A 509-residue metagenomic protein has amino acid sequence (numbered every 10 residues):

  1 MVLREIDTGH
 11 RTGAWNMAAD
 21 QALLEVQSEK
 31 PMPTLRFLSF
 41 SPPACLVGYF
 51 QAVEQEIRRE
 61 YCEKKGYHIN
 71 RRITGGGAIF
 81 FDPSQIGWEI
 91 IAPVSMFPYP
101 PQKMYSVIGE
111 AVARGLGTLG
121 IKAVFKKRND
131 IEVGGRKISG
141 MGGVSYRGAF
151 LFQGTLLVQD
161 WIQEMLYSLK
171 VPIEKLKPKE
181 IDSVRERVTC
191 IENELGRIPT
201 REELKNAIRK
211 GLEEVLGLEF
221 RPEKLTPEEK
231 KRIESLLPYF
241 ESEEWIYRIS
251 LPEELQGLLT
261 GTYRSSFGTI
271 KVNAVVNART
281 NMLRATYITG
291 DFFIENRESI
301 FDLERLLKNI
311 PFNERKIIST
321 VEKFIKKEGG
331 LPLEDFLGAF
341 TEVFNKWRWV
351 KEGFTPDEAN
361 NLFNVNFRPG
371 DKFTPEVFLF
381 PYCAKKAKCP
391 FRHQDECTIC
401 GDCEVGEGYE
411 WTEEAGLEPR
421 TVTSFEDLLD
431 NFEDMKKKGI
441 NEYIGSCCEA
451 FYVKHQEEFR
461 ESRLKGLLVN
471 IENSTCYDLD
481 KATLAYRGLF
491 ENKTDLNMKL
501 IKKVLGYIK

Functional and structural regions predicted by a protein language model:
M1-K103: N-terminal lobe of the biotin/lipoate ligase/transferase fold
A22, E110-K122, S139-I249, K308 (+2 more regions): Long, positively charged amphipathic alpha-helical accessory segments at protein N-termini or as interdomain linkers
P83-N129: Contiguous, small/hydrophobic- and glycine-enriched helical/loop subdomains that border and often "cap" functional
V188-E192, I198, T269-E352: Active-site- and interface-proximal helix/loop "cap" or "latch" segments in soluble metabolic and energy-transducing
K231-T280: Structured beta-strand/loop patches that form or line metal/cofactor-binding pockets in enzymes
L333, L337-E410, K509: N-terminal, charge-rich interaction modules
V365-F367, D402-E442, S446, E458-T475: Metallocofactor- and cofactor-centric catalytic cores in central/energy metabolism, strongly enriched
G466-K509: Peripheral docking tails and interdomain loops at the edges of cofactor- or intermediate-handling domains
